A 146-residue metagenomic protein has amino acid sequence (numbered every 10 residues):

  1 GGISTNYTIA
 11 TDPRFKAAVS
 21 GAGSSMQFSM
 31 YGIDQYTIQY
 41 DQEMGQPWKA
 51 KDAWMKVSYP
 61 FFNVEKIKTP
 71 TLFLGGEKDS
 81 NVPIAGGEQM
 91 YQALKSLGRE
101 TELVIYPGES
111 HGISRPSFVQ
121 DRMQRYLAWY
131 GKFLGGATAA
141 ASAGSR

Functional and structural regions predicted by a protein language model:
G1-R146: Active-site-proximal cap/loop segments of hydrolase catalytic domains
